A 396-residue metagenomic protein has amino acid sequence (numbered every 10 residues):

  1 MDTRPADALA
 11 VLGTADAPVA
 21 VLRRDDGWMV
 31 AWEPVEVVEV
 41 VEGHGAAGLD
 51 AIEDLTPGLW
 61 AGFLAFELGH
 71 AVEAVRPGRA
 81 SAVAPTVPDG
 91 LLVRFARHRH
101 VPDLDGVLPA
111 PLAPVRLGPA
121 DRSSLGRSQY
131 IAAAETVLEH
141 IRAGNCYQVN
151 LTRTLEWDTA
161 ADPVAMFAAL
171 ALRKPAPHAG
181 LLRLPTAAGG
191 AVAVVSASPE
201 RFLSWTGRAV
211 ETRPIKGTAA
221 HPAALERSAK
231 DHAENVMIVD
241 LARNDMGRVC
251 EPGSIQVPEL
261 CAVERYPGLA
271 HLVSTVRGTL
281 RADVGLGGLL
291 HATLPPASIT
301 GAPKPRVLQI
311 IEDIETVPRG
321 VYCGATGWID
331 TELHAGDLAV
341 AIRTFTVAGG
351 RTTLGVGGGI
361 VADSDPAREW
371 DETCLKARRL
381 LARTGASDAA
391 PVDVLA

Functional and structural regions predicted by a protein language model:
M1-A396: Extended alpha-helical targeting/anchoring segments, especially N-terminal organellar/secretory targeting helices
